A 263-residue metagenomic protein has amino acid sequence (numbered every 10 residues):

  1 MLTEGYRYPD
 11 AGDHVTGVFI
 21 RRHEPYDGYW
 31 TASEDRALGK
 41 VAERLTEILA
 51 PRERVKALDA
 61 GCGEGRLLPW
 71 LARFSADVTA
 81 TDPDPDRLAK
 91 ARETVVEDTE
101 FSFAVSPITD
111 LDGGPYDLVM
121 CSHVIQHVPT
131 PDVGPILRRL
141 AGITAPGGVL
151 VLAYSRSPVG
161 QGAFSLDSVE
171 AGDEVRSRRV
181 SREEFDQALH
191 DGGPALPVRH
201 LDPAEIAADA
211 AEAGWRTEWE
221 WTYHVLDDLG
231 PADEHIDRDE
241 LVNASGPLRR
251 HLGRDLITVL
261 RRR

Functional and structural regions predicted by a protein language model:
M1-R52: Conserved class I S-adenosyl-L-methionine
R54-G61: Conserved class I S-adenosyl-L-methionine
E64-R66, W70-T109: Class I SAM-dependent methyltransferase SAM/SAH-binding core
M120: A conserved beta-strand element that flanks and buttresses the S-adenosyl-L-methionine
V128, H190-E205: Acceptor-substrate binding/catalytic loop of class I
G134-P146: A short glycine-rich, Lys/Arg-flanked "PGG" loop and its adjoining helix->strand segment in the class I
V151-R178: Conserved class I S-adenosyl-L-methionine
A207-A208, E218-R263: A C-terminal cap/extension of S-adenosyl-L-methionine-dependent methyltransferases that defines the acceptor-substrate
